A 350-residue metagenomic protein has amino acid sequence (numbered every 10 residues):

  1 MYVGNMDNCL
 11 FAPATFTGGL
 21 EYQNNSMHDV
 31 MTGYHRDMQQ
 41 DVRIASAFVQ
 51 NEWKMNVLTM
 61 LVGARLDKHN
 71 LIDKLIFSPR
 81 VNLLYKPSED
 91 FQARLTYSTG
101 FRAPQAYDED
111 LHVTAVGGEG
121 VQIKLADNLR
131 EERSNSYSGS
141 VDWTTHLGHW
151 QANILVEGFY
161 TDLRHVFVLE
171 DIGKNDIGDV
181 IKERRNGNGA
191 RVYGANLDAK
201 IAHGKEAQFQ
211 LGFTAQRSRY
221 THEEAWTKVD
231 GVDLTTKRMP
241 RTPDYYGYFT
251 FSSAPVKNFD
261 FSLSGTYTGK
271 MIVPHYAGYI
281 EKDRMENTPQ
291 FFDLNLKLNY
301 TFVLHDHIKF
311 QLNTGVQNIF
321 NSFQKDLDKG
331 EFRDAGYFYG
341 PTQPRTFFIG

Functional and structural regions predicted by a protein language model:
M1-D73, L147, Q151-Y160, G194-N196 (+2 more regions): Face-selective signature of the C-terminal outer-membrane beta-barrel domain
Y2-M6, A47-W53, V81-Y85, G139-W143 (+7 more regions): Residues on the lipid-exposed face of transmembrane beta-strands in outer-membrane beta-barrel proteins
G4-L10, E52-V57, F77, Y85-E89 (+10 more regions): Outer-membrane beta-barrel strand-turn architecture
L10, K54, T59, F159-D162 (+1 more regions): Gram-negative outer-membrane beta-barrel transporters
Y22-H28, M55-V57, A64-N70, Y97-A103 (+7 more regions): Transmembrane beta-strands of outer-membrane beta-barrel pores
H35-R43, H69-L75, A115, D127-R133 (+4 more regions): Replace "Gram-negative outer membrane beta-barrel proteins" with "bacterial and organellar outer membrane beta-barrel
K86, R94, N128-R185, R191-Y193 (+1 more regions): Membrane-embedded beta-barrel scaffold of Gram-negative outer-membrane proteins
L95, N135, F209, T214-A215 (+1 more regions): Conserved C-terminal beta-signal and adjacent last beta-strands/turns of outer-membrane beta-barrel proteins
